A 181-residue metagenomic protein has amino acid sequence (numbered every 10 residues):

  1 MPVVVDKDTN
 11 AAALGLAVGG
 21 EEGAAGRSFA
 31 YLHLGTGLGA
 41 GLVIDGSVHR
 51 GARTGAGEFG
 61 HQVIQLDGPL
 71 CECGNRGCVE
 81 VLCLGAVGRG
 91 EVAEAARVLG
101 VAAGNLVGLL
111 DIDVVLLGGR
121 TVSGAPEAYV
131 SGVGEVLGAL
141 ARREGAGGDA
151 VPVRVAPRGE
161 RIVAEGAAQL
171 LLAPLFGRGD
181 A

Functional and structural regions predicted by a protein language model:
M1-G74, C78-C83, L175-A181: Phosphate-binding/catalytic loop of phosphoryl-transfer enzymes
G20-A25, D67-A181: ATP-binding/phosphotransfer module of carbohydrate and carboxylate kinases, centering on a glycine-rich
